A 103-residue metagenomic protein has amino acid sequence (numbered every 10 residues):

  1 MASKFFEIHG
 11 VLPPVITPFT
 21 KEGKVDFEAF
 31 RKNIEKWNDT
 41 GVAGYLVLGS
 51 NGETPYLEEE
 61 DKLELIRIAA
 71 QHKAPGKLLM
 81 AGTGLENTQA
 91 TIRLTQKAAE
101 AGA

Functional and structural regions predicted by a protein language model:
A2-P13, T17-A103: Active-site beta->alpha loop and helix N-cap motifs at the rims of alpha/beta catalytic domains
